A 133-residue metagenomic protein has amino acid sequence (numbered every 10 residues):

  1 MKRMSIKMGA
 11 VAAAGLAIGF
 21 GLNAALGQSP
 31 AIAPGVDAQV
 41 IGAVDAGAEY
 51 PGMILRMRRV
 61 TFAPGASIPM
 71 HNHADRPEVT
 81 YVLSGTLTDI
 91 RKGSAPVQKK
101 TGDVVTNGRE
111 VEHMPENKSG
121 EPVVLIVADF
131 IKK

Functional and structural regions predicted by a protein language model:
M1-A12: Bacterial N-terminal signal peptides that target proteins for export
A10-G21: Bacterial N-terminal signal peptides
L22-V36: Cleaved targeting-peptide boundary
P34-M70, A128-D129: A short glycine-rich, His/Asp/Glu-containing loop-to-beta-strand
F62-P64, K92-E110: Short acidic-glycine-tyrosine-enriched beta hairpin
S67-P69, H73, T88, V104-V105 (+1 more regions): Histidine-centered metal-chelating micro-motifs
H73-G93, D103: Glycine- and acidic-residue-biased ligand/ion/polar-headgroup-sensing regions
E110-K133: Ligand-binding loop in jelly-roll beta-barrel domains
